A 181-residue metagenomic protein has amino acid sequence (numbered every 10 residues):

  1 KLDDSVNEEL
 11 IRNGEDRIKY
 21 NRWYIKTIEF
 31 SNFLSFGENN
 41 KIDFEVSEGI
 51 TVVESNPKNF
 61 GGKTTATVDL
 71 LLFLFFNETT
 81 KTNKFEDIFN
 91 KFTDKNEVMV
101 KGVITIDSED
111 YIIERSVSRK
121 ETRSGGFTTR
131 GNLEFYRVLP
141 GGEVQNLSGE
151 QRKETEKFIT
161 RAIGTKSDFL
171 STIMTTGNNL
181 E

Functional and structural regions predicted by a protein language model:
K1-G149, K153-K157, I163, S167-D168: Extreme N-terminal "head/tail" segments of very large remodeling/mechanoenzyme assemblies
V144, R161, F169-E181: Extended, Lys/Glu-rich alpha-helical coiled-coil stalks
